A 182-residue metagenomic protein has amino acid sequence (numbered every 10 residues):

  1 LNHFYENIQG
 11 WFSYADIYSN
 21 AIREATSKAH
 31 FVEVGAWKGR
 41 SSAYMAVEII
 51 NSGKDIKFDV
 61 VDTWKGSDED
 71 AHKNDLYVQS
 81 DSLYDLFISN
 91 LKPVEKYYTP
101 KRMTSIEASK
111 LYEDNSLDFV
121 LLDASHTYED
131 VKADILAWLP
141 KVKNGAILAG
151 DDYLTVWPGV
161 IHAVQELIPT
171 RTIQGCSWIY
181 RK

Functional and structural regions predicted by a protein language model:
N2-K182: S-adenosylmethionine/decaboxylated-SAM
